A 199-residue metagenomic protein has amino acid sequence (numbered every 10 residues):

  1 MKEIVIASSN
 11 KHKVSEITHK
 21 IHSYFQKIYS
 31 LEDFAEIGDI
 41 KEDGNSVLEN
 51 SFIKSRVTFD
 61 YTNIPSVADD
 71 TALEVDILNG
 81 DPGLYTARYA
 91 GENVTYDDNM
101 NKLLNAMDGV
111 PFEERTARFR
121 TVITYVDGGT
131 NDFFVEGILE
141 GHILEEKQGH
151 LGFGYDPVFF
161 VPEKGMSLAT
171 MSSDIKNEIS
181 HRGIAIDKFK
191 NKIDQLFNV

Functional and structural regions predicted by a protein language model:
K2-V5, K11-V199: Anionic-ligand binding patches
